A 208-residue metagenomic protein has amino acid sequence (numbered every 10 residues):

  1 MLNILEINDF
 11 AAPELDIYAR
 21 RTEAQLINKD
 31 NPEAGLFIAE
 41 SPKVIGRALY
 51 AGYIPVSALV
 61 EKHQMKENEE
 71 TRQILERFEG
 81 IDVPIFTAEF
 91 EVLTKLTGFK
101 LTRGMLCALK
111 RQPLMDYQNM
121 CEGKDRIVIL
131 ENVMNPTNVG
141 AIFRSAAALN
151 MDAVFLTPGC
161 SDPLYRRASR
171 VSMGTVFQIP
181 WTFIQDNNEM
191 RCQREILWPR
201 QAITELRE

Functional and structural regions predicted by a protein language model:
M1-Q73, C160-S161: Boundary-proximal intrinsically disordered activation/regulatory segments immediately upstream of a helical core
Y50, R77-G80, F86-T87, E91 (+1 more regions): RNA substrate-binding interface of SAM-dependent RNA methyltransferases
Y53, K100-T102, G123: Short connector loops at helix/strand junctions that flank enzyme active sites, especially segments positioning acidic
I54, R103, T175-F177: A generic structural signal for short beta-strands and their flanking turns/coil linkers
E67-L101: Phosphate/diphosphate ligand-binding glycine-rich loop within oxidoreductases
C107: Glycine-rich phosphate-binding loops that contact phosphosugars or nucleotide phosphates
